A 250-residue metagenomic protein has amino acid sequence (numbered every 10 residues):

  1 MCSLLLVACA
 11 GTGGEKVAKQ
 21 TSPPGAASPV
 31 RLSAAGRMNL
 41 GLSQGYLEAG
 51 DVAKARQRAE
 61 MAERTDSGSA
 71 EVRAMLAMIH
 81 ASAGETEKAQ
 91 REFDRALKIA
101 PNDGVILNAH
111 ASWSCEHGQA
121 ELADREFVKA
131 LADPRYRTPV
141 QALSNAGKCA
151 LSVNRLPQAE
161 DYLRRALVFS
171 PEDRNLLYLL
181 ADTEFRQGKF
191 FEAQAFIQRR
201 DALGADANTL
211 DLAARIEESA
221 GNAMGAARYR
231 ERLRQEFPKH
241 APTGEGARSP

Functional and structural regions predicted by a protein language model:
S3-S28: Bacterial Sec signal peptide processing site at the extreme N-terminus
R31, T65, I99-A100, D133-R135 (+3 more regions): Structural marker of alpha-solenoid helical repeat scaffolds
R31-T65, S82: Alpha-helical segment of the N-proximal tetratricopeptide repeat
G41, M75, A109, L143-N145 (+2 more regions): Canonical tetratricopeptide repeat
M61-A62, R95-A96, K129-A132, R165-A166 (+2 more regions): Canonical positions in the second alpha-helix
V72, I106, V140-A142, L176 (+2 more regions): TPR alpha-solenoid repeat register
